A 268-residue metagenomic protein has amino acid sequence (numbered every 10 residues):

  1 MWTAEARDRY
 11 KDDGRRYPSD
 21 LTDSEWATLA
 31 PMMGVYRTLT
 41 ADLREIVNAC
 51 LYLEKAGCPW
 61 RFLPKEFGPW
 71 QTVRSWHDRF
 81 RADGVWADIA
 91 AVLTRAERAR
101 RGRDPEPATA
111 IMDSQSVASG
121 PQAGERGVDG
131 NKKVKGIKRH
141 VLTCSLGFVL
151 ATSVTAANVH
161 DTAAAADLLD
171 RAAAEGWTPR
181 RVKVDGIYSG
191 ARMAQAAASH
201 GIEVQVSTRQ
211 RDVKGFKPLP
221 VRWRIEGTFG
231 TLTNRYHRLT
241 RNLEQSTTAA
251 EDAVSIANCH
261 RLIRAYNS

Functional and structural regions predicted by a protein language model:
M1-S268: Short alpha-helical elements
